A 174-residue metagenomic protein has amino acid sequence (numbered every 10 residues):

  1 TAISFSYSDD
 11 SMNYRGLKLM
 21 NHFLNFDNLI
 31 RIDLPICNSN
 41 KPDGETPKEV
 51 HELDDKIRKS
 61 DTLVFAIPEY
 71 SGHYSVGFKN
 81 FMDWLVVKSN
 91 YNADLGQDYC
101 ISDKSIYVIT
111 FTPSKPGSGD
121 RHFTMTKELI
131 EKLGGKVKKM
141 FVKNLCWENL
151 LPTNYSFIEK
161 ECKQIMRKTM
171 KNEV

Functional and structural regions predicted by a protein language model:
T1-L95, V137-K138, P152-V174: N-terminal beta1-alpha1-beta2 submodule of the flavodoxin-like/Rossmannoid cofactor-binding fold
C100-V142: Short, glycine-/small-residue-rich phosphate/pyrophosphate-handling segment
F141-L150: Short helix/strand-capping connector loops at secondary-structure junctions
